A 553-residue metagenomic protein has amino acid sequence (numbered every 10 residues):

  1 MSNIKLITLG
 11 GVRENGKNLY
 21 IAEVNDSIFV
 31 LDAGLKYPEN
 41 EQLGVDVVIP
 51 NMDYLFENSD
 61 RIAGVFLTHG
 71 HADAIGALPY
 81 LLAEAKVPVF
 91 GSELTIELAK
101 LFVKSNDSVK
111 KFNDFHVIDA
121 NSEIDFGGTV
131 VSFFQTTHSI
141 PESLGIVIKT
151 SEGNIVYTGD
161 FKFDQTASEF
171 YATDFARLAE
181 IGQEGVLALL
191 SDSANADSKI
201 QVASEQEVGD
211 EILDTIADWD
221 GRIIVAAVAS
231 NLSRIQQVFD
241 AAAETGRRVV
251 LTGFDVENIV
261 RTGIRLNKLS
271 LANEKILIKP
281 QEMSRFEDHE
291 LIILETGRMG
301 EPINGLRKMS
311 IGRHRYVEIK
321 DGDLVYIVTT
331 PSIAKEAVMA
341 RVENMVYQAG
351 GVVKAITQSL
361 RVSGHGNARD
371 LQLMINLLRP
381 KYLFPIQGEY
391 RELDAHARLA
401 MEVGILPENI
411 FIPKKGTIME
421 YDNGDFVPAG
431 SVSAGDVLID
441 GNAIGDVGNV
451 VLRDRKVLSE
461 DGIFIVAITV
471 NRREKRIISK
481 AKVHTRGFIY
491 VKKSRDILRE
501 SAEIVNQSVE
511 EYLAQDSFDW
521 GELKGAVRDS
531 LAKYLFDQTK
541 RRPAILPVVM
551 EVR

Functional and structural regions predicted by a protein language model:
M1-F66, H71-R285, N304-R315, A337-A340: His/Asp/Glu-rich metal-coordinating catalytic cores of metallo-dependent phosphodiesterases/hydrolases acting on
I7, E23, S132, L294 (+2 more regions): Residues in well-ordered beta-strands of folded domains
D60, T129, Q183-E184, D288 (+4 more regions): Structured loop/turn residues at beta-strand edges in well-structured enzyme cores
V103, A400, L535: Conserved hydrophobic residues forming the short capping helix/wall of the S-adenosyl-L-methionine
D119, K414, R541-I545: Short Gly/Ser/Thr- and Asp/Glu-enriched loop/turn motifs at secondary-structure junctions
G128, S143-G145, I463-I465, I545-P547: Broad gene-expression machinery/nucleic-acid interaction feature
D197-V328, S332-E500, I504-S517, K524-G525: Hard-cation-handling environments
D516-K524, R528-R553: C-terminal tails and terminal domains of large nucleic-acid-associated and other macromolecular-machine proteins
